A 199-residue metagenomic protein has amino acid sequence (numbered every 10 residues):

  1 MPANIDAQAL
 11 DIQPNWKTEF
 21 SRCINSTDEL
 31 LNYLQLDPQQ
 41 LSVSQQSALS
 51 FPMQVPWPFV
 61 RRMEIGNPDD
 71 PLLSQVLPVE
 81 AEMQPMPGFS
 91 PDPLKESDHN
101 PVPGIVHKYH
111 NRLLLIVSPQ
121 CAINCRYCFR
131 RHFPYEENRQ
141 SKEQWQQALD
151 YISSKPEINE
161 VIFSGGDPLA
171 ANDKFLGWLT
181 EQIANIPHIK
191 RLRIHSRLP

Functional and structural regions predicted by a protein language model:
M1-H107: Flexible, acidic/Gly-rich N-terminal and inter-domain linker regions that tether and position cofactor-handling modules
Q45-L49, L115, G166-L169: Short, charged/polar micro-motifs that form catalytic or ligand-binding hotspots
P52, H99-C128: N-terminal pre-triad scaffold of radical SAM enzymes
V55, P68, Y109, L113 (+4 more regions): Generic hydrophobic, aliphatic-rich segments that mediate packing or membrane embedding
F59, C125, I194: Conserved, mostly hydrophobic/aromatic
P68-D70, L115, Y135: Short secondary-structure capping/junction motifs at helix and strand boundaries
R130-W145, P156-P199: Core AdoMet radical
L149-S154: Cys/His-clustered metal-coordination modules, chiefly Zn-binding fingers
